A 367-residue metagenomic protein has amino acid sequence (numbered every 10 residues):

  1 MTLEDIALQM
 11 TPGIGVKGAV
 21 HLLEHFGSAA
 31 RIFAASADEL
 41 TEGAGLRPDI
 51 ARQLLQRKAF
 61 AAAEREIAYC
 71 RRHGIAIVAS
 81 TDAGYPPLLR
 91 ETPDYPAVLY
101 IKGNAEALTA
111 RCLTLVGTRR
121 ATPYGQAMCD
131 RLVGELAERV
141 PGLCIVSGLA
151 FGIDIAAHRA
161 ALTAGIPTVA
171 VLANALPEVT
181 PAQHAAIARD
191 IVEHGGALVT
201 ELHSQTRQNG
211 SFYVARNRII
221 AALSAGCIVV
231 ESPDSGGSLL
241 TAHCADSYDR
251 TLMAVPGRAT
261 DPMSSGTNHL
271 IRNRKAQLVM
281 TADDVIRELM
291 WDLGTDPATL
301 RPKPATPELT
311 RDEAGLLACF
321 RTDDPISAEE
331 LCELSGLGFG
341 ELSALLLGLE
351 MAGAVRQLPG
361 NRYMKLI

Functional and structural regions predicted by a protein language model:
M1-G84, L270, A352-A354, P359-I367: Short, small/acidic-rich helices and loops at N termini and domain boundaries of DNA replication/processing enzymes
M1-T2, R71, A79-I367: Glycine-biased, small-residue-rich flexible motifs in mid-sequence functional cores and linkers
